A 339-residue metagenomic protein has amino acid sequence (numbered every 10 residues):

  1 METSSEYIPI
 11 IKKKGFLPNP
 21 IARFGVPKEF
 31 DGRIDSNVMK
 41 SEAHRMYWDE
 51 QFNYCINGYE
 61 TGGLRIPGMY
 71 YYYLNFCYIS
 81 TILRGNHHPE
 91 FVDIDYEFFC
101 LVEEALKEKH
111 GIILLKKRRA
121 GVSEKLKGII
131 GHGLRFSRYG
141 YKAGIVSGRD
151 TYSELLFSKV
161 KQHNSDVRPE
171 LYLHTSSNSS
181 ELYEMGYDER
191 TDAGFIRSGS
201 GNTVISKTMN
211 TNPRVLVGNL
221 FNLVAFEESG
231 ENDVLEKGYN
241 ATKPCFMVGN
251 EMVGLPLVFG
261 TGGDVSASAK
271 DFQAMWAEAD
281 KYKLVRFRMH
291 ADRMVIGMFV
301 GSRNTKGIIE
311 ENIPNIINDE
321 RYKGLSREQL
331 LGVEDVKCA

Functional and structural regions predicted by a protein language model:
M1-A339: Phosphate/NTP-binding elements of NTP-utilizing enzymes
